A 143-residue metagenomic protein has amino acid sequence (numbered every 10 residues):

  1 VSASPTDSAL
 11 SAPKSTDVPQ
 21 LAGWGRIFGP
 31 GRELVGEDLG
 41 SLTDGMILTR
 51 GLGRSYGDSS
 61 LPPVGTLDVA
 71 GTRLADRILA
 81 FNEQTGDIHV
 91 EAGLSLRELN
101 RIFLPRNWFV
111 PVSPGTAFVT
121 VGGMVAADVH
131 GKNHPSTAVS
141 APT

Functional and structural regions predicted by a protein language model:
V1-A22: Intrinsically disordered, low-structural-confidence terminal and linker regions
P19-F118, A127-N133: Glycine-rich N-terminal segment of FAD-binding domains in flavoprotein oxidoreductases, spanning the beta-loop-helix
M124-T143: FAD-binding subdomain of flavoenzyme oxidoreductases
